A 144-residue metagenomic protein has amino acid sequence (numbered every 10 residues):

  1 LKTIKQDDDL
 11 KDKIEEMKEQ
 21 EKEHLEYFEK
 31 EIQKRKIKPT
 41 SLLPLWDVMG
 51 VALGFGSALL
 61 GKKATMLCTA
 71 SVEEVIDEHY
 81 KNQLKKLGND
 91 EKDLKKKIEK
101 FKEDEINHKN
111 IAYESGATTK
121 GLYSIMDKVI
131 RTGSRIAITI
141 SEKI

Functional and structural regions predicted by a protein language model:
L1-I144: Non-heme di-metal
